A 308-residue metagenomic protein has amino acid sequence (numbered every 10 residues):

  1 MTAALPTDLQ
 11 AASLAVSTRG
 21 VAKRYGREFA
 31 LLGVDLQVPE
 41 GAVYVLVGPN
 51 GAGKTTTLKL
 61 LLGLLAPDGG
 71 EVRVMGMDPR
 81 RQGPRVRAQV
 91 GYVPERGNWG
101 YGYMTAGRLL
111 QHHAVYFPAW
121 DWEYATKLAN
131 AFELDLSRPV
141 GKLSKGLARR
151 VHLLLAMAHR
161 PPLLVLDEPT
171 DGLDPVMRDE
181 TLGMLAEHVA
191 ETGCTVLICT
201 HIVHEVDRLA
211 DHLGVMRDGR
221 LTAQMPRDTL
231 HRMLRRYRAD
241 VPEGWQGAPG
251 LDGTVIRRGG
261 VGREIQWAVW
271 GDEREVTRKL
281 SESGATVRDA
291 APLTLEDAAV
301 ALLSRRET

Functional and structural regions predicted by a protein language model:
T2-T7, E264, A268-T308: C-terminal coupling/interaction segments
S13-T18, K23-R217, L221-A223: ABC transporter nucleotide-binding domains
E40, A106, R227, P292-L295: Structural motif detector for alpha-helix initiation sites
M77-R80, P242, W270, L293: Short, surface-exposed acidic/glycine-rich loop or hinge patches that mediate macromolecular interfaces
R138, T254-R257, T286-D289: A short linear hydrophobic-aromatic micro-motif
L164-E168, G244-Q246, R274-T277: Short, surface-exposed beta-strand/loop "edge" segments at domain boundaries and coil↔beta transitions
D179-E273: ABC transporter nucleotide-binding domain
